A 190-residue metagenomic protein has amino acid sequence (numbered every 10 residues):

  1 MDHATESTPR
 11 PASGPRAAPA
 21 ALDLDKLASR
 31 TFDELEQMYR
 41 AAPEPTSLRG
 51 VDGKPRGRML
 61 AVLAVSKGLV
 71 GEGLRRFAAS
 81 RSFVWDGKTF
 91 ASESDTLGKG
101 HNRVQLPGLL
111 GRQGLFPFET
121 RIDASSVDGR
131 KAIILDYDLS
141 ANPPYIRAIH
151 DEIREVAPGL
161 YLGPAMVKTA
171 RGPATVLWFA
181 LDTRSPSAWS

Functional and structural regions predicted by a protein language model:
D2-S190: Soluble ligand-binding/transfer domains with enclosed cavities or grooves
